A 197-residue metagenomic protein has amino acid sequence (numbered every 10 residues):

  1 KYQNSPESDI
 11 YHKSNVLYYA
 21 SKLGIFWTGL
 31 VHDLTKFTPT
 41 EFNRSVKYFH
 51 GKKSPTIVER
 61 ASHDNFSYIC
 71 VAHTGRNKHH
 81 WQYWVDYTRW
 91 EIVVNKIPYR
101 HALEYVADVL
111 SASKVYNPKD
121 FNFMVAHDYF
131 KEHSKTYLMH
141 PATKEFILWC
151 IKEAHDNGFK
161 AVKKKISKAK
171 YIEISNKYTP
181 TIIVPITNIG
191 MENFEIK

Functional and structural regions predicted by a protein language model:
K1-I196: Metal-dependent phosphohydrolase cores
